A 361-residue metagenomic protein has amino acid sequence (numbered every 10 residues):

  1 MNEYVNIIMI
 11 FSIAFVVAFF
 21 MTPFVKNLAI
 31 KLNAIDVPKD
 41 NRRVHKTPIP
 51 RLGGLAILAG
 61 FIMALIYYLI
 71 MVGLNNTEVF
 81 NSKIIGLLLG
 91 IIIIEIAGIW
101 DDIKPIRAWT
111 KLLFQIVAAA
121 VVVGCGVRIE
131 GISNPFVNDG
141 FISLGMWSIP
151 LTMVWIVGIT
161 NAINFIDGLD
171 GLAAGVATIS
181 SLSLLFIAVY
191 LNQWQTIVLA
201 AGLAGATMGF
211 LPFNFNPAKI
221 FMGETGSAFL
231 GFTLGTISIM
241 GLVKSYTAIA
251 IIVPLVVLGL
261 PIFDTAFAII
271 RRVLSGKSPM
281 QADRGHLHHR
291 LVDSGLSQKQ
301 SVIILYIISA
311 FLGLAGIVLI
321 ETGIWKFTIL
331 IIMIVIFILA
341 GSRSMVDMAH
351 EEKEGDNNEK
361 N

Functional and structural regions predicted by a protein language model:
M1-T265: "…together with the soluble PPM/PP2C metallo-phosphatase catalytic core" -> "…together with the soluble PPM/PP2C
F24-L28, F215, G341-D356: Membrane-interface capping segments at transmembrane-helix boundaries
F24-P50, F267-K299, E359: Cytosolic, membrane-interface loops and tails of multi-pass inner-membrane proteins
R107, D167, L296-S297, I324: A helix-boundary/kink motif common to multi-pass secondary transporters, especially Major Facilitator Superfamily
M240-T247, I329, M333-H350: N-terminal hydrophobic signal/anchor transmembrane helix of membrane proteins
D293-F311, I317-I320: Alpha-helical transmembrane segments of integral membrane proteins, especially multi-pass inner/plasma-membrane
L314-I331: Extracellular/periplasmic helix-loop-helix junctions in multi-pass membrane proteins
